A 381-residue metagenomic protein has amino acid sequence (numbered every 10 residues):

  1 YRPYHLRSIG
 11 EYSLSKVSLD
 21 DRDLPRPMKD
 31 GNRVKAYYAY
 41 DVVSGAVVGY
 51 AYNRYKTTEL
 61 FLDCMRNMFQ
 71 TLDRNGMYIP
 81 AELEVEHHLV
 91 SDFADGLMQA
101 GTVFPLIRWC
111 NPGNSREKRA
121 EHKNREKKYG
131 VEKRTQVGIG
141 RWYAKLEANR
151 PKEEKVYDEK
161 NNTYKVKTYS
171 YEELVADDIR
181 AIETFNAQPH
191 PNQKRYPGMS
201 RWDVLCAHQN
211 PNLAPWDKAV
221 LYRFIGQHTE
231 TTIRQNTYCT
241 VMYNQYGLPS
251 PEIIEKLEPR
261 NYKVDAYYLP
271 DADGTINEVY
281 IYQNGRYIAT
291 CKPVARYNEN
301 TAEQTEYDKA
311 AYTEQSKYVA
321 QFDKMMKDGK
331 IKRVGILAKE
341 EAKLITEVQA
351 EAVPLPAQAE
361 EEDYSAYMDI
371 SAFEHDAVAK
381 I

Functional and structural regions predicted by a protein language model:
Y1-Y38, A46, E59-C64, T71 (+1 more regions): Mobile-element integrase/transposase regions, centering on the N-terminal DNA-binding/Zn-coordinating module
D41-V42, Y282: Short, acidic, Ser/Thr-enriched surface-loop or helix-capping motifs
V42, Y52-T57: A short acidic/small-residue loop/turn micro-motif
G45-A46, R286: Residue-level signal for well-ordered, solvent-exposed loop/turn and beta-edge residues enriched in charged/polar side
D63-E86, Y312-Y318: Short, solvent-exposed cationic patches
M77-E82, H87-P215: Globin-like tetrapyrrole-binding proteins
Y169-K330: C-terminal, beta-rich DNA-binding module of retroviral/retroelements integrases
A289-I381: Extended, compositionally biased alpha-helical segments that mediate assembly or anchoring
